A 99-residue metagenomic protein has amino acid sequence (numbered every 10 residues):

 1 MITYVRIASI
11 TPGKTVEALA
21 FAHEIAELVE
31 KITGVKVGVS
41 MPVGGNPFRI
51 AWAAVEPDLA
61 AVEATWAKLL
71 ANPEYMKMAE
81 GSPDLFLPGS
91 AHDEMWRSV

Functional and structural regions predicted by a protein language model:
M1-V99: Short S/T/G/P-rich N-terminal loop/turn motif that feeds into the first structured element of a domain
